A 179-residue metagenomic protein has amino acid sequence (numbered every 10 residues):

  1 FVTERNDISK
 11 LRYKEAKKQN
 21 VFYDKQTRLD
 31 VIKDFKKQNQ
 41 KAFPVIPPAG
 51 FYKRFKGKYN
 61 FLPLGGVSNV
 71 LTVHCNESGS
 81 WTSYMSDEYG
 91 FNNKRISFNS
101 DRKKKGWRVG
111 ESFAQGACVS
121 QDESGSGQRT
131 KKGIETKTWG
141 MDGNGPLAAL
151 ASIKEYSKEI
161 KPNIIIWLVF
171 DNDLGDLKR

Functional and structural regions predicted by a protein language model:
R5-Q128: Membrane/wall-proximal cationic-aromatic binding patches
G106, Q115-R179: Conserved SGNH/GDSL esterase-like catalytic core that processes O-acyl groups on lipids and polysaccharides
